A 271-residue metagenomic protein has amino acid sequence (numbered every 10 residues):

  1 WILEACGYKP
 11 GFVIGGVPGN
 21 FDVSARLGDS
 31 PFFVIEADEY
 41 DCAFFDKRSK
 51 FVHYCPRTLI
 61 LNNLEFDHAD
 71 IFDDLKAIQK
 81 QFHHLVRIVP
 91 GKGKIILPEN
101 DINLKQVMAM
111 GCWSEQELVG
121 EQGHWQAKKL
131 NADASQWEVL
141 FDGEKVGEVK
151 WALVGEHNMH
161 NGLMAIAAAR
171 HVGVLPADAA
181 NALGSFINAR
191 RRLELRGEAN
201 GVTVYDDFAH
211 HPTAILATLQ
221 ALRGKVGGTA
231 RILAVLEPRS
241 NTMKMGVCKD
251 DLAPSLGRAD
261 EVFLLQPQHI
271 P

Functional and structural regions predicted by a protein language model:
I2-I14: Post-Walker A helix-loop "phosphate-sensing" segment adjacent to the P-loop in P-loop NTPases
A5-Y8, N20-D22, V34, P56-V204 (+1 more regions): Acidic, Mg2+-coordinating active-site environments of NTP-dependent enzymes
F12, L59, L97, A234-L236 (+1 more regions): Structural beta-sheet core signal
R26-D29: Conserved motor-coupling elements within RecA-like helicase/translocase cores
F32-F44, V204-H210: Switch II (G3) loop of P-loop NTPases
D41-C55, P212-G224: Switch II of P-loop NTPase G domains
F44-D46, A69-K76, M243-M245: Glycine/threonine-rich flexible loop motifs
N188-A189, P212-L216, A221-P271: Active-site beta-alpha connecting loops in nucleotide-dependent enzymes
